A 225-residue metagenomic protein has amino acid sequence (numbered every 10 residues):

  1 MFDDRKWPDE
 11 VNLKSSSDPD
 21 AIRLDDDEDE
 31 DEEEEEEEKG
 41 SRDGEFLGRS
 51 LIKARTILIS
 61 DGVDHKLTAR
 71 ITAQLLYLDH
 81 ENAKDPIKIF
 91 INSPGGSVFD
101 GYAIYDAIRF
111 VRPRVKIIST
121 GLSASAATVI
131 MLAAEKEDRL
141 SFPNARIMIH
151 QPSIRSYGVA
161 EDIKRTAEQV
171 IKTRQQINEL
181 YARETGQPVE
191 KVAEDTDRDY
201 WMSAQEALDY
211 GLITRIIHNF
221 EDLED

Functional and structural regions predicted by a protein language model:
M1-A126, L132-D225: N-terminal organellar transit peptides
